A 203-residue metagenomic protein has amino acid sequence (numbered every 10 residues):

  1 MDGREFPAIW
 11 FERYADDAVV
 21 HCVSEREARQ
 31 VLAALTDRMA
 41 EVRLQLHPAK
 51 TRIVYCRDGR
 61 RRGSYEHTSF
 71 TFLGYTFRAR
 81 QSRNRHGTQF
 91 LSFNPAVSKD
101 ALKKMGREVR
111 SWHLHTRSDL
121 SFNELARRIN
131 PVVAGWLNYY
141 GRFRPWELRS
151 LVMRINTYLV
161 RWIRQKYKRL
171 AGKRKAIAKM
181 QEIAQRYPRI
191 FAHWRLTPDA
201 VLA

Functional and structural regions predicted by a protein language model:
M1-A203: Non-catalytic terminal/accessory segments
